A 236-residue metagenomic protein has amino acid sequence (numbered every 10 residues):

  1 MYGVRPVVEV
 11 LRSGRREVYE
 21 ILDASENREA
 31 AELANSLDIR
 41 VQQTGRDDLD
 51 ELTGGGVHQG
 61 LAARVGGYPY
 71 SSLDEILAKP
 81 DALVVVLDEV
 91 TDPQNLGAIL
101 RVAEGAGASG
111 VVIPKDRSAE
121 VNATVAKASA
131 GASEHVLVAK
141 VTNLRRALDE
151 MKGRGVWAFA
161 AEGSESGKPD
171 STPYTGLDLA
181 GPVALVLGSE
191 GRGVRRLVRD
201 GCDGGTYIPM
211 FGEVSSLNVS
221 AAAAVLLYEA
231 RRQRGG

Functional and structural regions predicted by a protein language model:
M1-A78: N-terminal positively charged helical leader segments and presequences
P6, S72, N143-A147, D170-T175 (+1 more regions): Short acidic active-site motifs
V8, S13, G105, K127-A132 (+1 more regions): Structured adenosyl-cofactor binding patch, chiefly the S-adenosyl-L-methionine
D23, K79-T172: RNA substrate-binding interface of SAM-dependent RNA methyltransferases
A34-L37, A103, M151-K152, V198: A generic structural signal for well-ordered alpha-helical segments
R46-L49, D116-S118, E190, M210-V214: Short, acidic/turn-prone active-site loops that include or flank metal/cofactor- and phosphate-binding residues
F159-N218, A230: Active-site/ligand-binding-proximal alpha/beta "capping" segment
